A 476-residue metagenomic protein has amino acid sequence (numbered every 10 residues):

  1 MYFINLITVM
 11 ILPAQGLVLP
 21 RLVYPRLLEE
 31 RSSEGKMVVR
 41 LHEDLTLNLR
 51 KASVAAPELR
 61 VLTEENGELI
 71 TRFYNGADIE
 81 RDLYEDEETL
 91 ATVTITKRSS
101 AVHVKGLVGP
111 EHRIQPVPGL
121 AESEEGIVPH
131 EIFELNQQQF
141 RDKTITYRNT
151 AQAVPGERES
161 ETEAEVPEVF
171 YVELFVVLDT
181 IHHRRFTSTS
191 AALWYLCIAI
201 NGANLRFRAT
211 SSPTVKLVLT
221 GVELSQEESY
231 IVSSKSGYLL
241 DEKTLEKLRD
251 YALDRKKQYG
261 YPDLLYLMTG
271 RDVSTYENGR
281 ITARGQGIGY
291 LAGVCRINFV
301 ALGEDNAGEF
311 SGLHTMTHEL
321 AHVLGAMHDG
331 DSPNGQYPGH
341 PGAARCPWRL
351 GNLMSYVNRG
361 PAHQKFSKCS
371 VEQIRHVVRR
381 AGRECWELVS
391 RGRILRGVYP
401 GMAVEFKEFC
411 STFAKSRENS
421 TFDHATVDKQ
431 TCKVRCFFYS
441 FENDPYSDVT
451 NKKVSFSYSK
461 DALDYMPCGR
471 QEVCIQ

Functional and structural regions predicted by a protein language model:
M1-H112: Extracellular pro-sequences of secreted precursors
Y2-N5, P13-A55, V128-C295, N306-S311 (+4 more regions): Fold-level signature of zinc-dependent metallopeptidase catalytic domains
Y2-N5, T94-G119, L193-P213, E319-H328 (+1 more regions): Classical protein tyrosine phosphatase
V54, E65-T92, G221-L253, T315 (+1 more regions): Generic detector of solvent-exposed, compositionally biased contiguous segments
I79, A91-K97, H112-E122, A164-V166 (+5 more regions): Disulfide-rich extracellular modules in secreted proteins and receptors, prominently including thrombospondin type-1
Y84, A203, Y266, A321 (+1 more regions): Divalent metal-coordination and catalytic microenvironments
T94, H103-L107, H112-N149: Eukaryotic regulatory low-complexity N-terminal regions enriched in Ser/Thr, Pro, acidic
V102-P110, D263-G270, C432-F437: Short, hydrophobic/proline-enriched secondary-structure or compact coil segments at domain edges
